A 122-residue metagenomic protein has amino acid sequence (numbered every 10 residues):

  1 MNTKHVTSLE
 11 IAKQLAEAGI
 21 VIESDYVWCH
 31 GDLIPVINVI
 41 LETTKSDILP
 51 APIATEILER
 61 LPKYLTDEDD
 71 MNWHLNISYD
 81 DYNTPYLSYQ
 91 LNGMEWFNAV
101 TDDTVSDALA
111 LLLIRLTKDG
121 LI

Functional and structural regions predicted by a protein language model:
M1-I34: Extreme N-terminal leader/activation tails
V21, G31-A99, D103, D119: N-terminal segment of the canonical double-stranded RNA-binding domain
T104-R115: A short, charged, amphipathic alpha-helix used as a generic interaction element across diverse proteins
I114-I122: Short arginine-rich
